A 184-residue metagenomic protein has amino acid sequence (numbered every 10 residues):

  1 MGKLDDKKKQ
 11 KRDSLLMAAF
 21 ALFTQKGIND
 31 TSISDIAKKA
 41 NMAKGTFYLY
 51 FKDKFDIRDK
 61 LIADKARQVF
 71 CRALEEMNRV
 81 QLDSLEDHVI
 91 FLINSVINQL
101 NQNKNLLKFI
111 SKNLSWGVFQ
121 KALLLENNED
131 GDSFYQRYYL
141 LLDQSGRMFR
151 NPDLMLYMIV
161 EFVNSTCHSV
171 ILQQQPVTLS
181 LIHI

Functional and structural regions predicted by a protein language model:
M1-Q10: N-terminal intrinsically disordered/low-complexity leader segments
S14, L22-D56, K60: Helix-turn-helix
R58-A73, I110, D130: Alpha-helical DNA-contacting segments of helix-turn-helix folds
K60, D64, L74-Q102, I159: Hydrophobic alpha-helical connector segments
C71, Q99, N105, V118-G146 (+1 more regions): Amphipathic alpha-helical packing segments from all-alpha helical-bundle domains
D87, Q99-K121, Q136, S165-P176: Amphipathic alpha-helical segments used for helix-helix packing
I182-I184: Conserved small/polar residues in nucleotide/adenosyl-binding loops
